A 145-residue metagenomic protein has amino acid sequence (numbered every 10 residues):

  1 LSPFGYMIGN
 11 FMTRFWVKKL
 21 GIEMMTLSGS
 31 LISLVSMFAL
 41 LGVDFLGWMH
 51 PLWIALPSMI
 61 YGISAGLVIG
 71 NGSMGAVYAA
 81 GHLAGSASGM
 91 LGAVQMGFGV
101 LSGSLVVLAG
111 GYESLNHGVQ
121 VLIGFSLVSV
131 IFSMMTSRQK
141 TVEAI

Functional and structural regions predicted by a protein language model:
P3-F11, V100: Residue-level signature of mid-helix packing/kink "hotspots" within the transmembrane helices of 12-pass Major
G9-E23: Helix-to-loop junctions at the C-terminal end of transmembrane segments in multipass secondary transporters
G21-M25, G81, G111-N116: A helix-boundary/kink motif common to multi-pass secondary transporters, especially Major Facilitator Superfamily
M24-N71: C-terminal transmembrane helical hairpin of 12-TM major facilitator-type secondary transporters
V35-G42, L101, V128-F132: Transmembrane-helix signature of multi-pass solute transporters
S73-G111: A late C-terminal transmembrane helix in Major Facilitator Superfamily
V106-S126: A membrane-interface helix-boundary motif in multi-pass transporters
I123-I145: Multi-pass alpha-helical transporter architecture, strongest for 12-TM Major Facilitator/SLC carriers used
